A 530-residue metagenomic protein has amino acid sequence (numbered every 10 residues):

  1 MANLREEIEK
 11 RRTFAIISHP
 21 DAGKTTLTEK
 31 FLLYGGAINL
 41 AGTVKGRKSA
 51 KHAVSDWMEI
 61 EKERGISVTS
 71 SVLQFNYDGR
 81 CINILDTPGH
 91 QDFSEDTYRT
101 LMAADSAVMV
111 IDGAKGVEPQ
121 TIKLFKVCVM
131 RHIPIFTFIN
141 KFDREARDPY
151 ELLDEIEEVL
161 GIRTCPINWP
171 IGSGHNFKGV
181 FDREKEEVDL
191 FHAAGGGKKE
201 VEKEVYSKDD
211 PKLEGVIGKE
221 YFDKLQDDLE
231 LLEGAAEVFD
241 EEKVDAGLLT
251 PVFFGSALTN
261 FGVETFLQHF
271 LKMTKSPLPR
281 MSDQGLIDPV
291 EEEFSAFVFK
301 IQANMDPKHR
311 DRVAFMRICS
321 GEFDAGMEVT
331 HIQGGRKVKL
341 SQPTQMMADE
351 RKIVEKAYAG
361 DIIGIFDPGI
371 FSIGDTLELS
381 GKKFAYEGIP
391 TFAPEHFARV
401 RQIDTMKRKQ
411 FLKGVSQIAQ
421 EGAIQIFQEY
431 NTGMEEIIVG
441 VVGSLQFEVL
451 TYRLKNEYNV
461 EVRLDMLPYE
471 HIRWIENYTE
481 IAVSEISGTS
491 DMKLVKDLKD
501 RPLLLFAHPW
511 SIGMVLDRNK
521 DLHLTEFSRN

Functional and structural regions predicted by a protein language model:
M1-N530: Structural and coupling elements of P-loop NTPases
